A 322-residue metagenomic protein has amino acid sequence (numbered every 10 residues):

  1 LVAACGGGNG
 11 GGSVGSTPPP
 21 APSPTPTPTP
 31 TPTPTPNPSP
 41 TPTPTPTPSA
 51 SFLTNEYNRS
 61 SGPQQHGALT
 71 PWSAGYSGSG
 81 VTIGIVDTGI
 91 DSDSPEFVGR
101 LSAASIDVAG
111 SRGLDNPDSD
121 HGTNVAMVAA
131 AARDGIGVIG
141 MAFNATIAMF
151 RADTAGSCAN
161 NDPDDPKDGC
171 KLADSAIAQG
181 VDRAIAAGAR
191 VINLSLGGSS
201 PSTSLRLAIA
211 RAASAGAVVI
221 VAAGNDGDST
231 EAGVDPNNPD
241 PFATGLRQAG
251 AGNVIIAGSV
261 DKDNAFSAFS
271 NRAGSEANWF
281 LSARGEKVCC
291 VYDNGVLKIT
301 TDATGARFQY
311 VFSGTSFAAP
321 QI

Functional and structural regions predicted by a protein language model:
V2-A4: C-terminal motif of bacterial Sec signal peptides marking the signal peptidase cleavage site
G6-P18, P34-P40, W72, S77-G78 (+3 more regions): Substrate-binding/access-modulating region of protease and related hydrolase catalytic domains
T17-T25, P36-S51, L69-A104, S111-A173 (+6 more regions): Subtilisin-like serine protease catalytic core
G62-L69: Short gly/ser/thr-rich secondary-structure transition/capping motifs
I85-G89, V128-A132, A142-A145, F150-T154 (+7 more regions): Active-site-proximal beta-strand/loop segments in catalytic clefts of secreted hydrolases
S94-G99, A159-D162, L205, E231-G233 (+2 more regions): Short, solvent-exposed loop/turn and secondary-structure capping segments
I106-L114, N225, E286: Short, acidic/turn-prone active-site loops that include or flank metal/cofactor- and phosphate-binding residues
A243-I322: Extracellular S/T/G-rich loop segment that most often corresponds to the catalytic His/Ser-adjacent loop
